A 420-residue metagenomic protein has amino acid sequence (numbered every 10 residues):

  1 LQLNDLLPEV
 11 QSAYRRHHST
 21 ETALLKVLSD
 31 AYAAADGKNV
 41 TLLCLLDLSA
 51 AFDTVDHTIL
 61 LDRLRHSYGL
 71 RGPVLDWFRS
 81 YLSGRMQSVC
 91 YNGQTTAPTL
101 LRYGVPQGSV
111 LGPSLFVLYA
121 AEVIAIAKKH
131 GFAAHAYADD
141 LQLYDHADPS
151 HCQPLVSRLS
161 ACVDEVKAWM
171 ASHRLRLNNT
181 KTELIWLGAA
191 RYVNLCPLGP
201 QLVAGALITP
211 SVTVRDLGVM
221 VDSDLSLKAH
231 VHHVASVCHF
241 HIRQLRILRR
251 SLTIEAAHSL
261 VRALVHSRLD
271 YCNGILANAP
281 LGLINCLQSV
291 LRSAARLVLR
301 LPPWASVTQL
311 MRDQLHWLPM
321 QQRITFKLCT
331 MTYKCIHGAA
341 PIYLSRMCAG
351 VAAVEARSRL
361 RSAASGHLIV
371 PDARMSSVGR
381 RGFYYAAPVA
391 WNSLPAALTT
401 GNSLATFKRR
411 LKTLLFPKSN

Functional and structural regions predicted by a protein language model:
L1-N420: Hydrophobic/basic alpha-helical segments
